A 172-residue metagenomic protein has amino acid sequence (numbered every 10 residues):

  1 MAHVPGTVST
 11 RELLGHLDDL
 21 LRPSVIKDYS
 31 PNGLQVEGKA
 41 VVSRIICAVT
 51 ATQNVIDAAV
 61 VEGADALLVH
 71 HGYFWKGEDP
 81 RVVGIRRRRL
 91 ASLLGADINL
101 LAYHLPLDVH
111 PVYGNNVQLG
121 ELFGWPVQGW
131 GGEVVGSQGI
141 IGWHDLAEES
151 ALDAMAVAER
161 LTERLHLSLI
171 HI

Functional and structural regions predicted by a protein language model:
M1-I170: Hydrophobic structural segments
